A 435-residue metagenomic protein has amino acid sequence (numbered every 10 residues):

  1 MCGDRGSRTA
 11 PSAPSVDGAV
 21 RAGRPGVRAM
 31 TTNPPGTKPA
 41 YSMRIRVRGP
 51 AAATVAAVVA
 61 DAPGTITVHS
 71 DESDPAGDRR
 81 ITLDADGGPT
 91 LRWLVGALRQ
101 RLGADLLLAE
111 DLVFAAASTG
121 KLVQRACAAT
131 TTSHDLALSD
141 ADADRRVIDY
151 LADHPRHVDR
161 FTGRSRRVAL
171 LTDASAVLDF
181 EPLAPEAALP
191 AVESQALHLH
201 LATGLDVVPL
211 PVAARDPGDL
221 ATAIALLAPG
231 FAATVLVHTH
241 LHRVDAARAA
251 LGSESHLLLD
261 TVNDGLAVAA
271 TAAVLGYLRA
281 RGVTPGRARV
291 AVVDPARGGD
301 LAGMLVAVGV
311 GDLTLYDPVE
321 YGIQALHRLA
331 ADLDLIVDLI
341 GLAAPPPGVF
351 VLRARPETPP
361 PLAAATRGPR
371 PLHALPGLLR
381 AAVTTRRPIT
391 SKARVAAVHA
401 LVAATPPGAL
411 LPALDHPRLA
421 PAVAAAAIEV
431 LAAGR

Functional and structural regions predicted by a protein language model:
C2, G26-F114: A conserved regulatory-domain signal marking ACT and ACT-like small-molecule sensing domains and adjacent regulatory
T9-P14, G18-G23: Intrinsically disordered, low-complexity segments enriched in serine/proline and basic residues
P39, T130-S133, L171-L183, L197-P209 (+4 more regions): Gly-rich Lys/Arg/Thr-decorated short loops/hinges at beta-loop-alpha junctions or inter-strand turns that position
V113-R146, A246-H256: Helix-enriched interaction subdomains in cytosolic or periplasmic regions, typified by TIR/SEFIR signaling/NADase cores
L171-T172, D179-F180, P217-G265: Phosphate/diphosphate ligand-binding glycine-rich loop within oxidoreductases
L178-T203, D264-D338: Glycine-rich phosphate/diphosphate-binding loop of Rossmann-like nucleotide-binding domains
Q324-A365: Rossmann-like adenosine-cofactor binding region
F350-R435: Adenosine-phosphate binding glycine-rich loop
